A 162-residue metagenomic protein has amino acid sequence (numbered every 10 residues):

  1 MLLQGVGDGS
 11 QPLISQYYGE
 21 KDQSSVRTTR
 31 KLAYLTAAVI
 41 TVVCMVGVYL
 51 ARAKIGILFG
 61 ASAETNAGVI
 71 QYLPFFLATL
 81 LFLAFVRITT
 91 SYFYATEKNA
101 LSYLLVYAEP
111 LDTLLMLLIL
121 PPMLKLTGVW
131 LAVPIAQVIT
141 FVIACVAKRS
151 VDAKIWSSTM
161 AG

Functional and structural regions predicted by a protein language model:
M1-M45, L50-R52, L83-E97, L101: Small-residue-rich hydrophobic transmembrane alpha-helices
I14, I55-G56, F93, L120 (+1 more regions): Hydrophobic alpha-helical interface/terminus motif in multipass membrane transporters
A37, L73-F76, L80, V106 (+1 more regions): Residue-level recognition of transmembrane alpha-helices in multi-pass small-molecule transporters/permeases
V43-N66, I70: Short membrane-interface helical motifs at transmembrane helix boundaries in multi-pass membrane transporters
A63-T89, L115: Alpha-helical transmembrane segments of multi-pass membrane proteins
N99-Y103, V129-W130: Alpha-helical transmembrane segments and their helix-entry boundary regions
P110-V142, V146: Membrane-interface helix-loop junctions in multi-pass transport and translocation proteins
Q137-G162: Multi-pass alpha-helical transporter architecture, strongest for 12-TM Major Facilitator/SLC carriers used
